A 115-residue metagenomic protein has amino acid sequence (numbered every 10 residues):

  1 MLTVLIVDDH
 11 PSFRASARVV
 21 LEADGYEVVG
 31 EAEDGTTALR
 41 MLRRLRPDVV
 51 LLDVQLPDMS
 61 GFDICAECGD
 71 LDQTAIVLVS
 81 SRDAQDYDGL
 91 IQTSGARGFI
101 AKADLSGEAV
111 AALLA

Functional and structural regions predicted by a protein language model:
V7-D8, A32, V50: Conserved sequence signature across two-component system core domains
D8, D53, S80: Active-site residues of response regulator receiver
P11-G30: Two-component/phosphorelay signaling modules centered on CheY-like receiver
D34-T37, S60-D63: Acidic catalytic/metal-coordinating carboxylates
P57: The feature encodes the CheY-like receiver
G61, I91-G98: As written
F62-Q73: Short amphipathic alpha-helix used as the core "switch/output" element in two-component signaling
V79-S80, K102: Hydrophobic/aromatic residues positioned on beta-strands within the core alpha/beta folds
